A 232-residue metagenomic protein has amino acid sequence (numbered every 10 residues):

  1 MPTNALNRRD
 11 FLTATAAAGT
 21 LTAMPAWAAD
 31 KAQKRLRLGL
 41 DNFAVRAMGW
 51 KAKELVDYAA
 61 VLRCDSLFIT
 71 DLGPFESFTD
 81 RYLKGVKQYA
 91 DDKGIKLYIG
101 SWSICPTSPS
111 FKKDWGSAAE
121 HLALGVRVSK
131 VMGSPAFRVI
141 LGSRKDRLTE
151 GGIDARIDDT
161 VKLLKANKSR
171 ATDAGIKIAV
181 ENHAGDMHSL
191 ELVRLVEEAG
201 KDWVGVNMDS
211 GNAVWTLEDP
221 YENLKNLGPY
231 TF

Functional and structural regions predicted by a protein language model:
P2-G19: N-terminal secretory signal peptides and thylakoid transit peptides that target proteins across membranes
A17, L21, A28-Q33, V56 (+2 more regions): Active-site acidic/histidine proton-transfer and metal-coordination neighborhood in alpha/beta enzyme cores
P25-W50: C-terminal segment of N-terminal export signals and the immediately downstream linker at the start of the mature
F43-V45, T70-P74, W102-C105, G142-R144 (+2 more regions): Active-site beta-loop-alpha junctions enriched in small/polar residues
K51-K53, R81-V86, L190, E218-E222: Alpha-helical scaffolding within the catalytic cores of extracellular/periplasmic polymer-degrading hydrolases
K53-L72, G133: Catalytic domains of carbohydrate-active enzymes, especially glycoside hydrolases
F68-K87, R144-L148: Glycine-rich, proline-tolerant flexible connector loops at the mouths of alpha/beta enzymes
D219-F232: Glycoside hydrolase catalytic-domain groove-lining segments
